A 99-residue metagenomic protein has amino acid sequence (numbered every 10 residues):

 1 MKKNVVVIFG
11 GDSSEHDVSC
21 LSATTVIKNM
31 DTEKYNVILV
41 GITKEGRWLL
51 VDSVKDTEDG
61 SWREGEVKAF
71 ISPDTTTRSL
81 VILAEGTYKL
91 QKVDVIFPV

Functional and structural regions predicted by a protein language model:
M1-V99: ATP-binding N-terminal substructure of ATP-dependent carboxylate-amine bond-forming enzymes
